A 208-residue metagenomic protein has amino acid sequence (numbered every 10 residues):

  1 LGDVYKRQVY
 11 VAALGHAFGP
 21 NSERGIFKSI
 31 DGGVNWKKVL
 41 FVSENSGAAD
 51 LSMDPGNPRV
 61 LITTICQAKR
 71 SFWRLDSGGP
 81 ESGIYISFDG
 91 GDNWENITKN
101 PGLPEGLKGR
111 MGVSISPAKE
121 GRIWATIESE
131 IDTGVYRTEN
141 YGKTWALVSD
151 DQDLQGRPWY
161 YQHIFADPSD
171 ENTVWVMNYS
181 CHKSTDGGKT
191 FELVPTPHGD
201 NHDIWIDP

Functional and structural regions predicted by a protein language model:
D3-P208: Beta-propeller blade termini and top-face loops
